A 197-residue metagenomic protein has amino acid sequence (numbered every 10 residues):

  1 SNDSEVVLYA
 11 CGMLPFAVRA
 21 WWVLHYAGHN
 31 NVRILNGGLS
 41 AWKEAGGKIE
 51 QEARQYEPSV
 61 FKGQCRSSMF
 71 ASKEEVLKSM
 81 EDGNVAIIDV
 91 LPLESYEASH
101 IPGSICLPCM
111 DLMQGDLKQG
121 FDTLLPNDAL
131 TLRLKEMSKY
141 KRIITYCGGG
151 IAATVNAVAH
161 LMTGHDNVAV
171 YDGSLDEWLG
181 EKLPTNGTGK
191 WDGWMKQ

Functional and structural regions predicted by a protein language model:
S1-E5, C109-I143: Helix-loop module immediately N-terminal to the HCX5R catalytic loop in PTP-like cysteine phosphatase domains
S1-E74, G148-D176: Thiolate-centered catalytic microenvironments shared by cysteine-dependent enzyme domains
V7, R33, A86-I88, I105-L107 (+2 more regions): Hydrophobic/aromatic beta-strand patches that form the interior of the parallel beta-sheet core in alpha/beta enzyme
L39-A98, I105-P108, K182-Q197: Active-site neighborhoods of enzymes that stabilize oxyanions during catalysis
W42-A45, Q114-D122, W178-K182: Short, charged, surface-exposed secondary-structure boundary motifs
Y96, P102-G103, L161-D166: Active-site-adjacent alpha-helix of alpha/beta-hydrolase-fold enzymes
L125-T131, D166-D172, D176-Q197: Extended hydrophobic/aromatic segments used for targeting, binding, or gating
